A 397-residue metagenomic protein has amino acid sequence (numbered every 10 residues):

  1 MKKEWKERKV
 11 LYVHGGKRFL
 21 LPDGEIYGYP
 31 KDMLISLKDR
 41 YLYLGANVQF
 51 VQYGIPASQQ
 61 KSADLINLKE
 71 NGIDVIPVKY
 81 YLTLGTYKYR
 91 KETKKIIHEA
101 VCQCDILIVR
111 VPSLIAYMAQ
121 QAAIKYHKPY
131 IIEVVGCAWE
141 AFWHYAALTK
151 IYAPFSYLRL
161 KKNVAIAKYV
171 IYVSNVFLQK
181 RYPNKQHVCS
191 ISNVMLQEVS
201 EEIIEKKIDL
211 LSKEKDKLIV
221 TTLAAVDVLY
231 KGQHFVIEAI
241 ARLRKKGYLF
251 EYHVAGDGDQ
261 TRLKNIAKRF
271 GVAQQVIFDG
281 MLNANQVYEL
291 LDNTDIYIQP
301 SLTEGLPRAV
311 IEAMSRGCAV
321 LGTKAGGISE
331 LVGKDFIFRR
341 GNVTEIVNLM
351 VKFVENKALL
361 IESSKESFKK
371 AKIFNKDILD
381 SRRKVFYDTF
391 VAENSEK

Functional and structural regions predicted by a protein language model:
L11, D209-K231, I237-I240: Conserved donor-binding/catalytic core segment of Leloir-type glycosyltransferases
A100-V101, M281-L282, E289-T294: Short alpha-helical donor nucleotide-sugar binding micro-motif in glycosyltransferases
S156-I208: A short, active-site helix/loop in glycosyltransferases that binds the activated sugar's phosphate group
L223-V228, L249-K264, G280-M281: Glycosyltransferase donor-sugar binding loop
K264-L282: Nucleotide-activated donor-binding/catalytic signature segment of Leloir-type glycosyltransferases, i.e., the conserved
P300-L302: Aromatic "clamp/platform" in nucleotide-sugar-dependent glycosyltransferases that forms part of the donor/acceptor
V310, C318-G322: Short hydrophobic beta-strand element within catalytic cores of glycosyltransferases and related nucleotide-activated
D335-T344, K352-K357: Conserved acidic donor-binding segment of nucleotide-sugar-dependent glycosyltransferases
